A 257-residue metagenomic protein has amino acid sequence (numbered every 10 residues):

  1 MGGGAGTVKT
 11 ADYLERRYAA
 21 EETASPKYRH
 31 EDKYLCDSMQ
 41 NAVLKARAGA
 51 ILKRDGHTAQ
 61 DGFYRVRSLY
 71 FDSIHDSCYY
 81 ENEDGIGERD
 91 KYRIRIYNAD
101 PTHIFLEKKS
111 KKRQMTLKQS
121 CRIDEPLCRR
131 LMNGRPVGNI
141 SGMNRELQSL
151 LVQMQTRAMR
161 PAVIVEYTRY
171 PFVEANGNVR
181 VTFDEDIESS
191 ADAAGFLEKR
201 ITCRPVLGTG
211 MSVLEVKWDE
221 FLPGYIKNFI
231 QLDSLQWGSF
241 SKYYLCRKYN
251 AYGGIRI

Functional and structural regions predicted by a protein language model:
M1-I257: Phosphate-end processing signature that detects enzymes handling 5′-triphosphorylated RNA and polyphosphate
